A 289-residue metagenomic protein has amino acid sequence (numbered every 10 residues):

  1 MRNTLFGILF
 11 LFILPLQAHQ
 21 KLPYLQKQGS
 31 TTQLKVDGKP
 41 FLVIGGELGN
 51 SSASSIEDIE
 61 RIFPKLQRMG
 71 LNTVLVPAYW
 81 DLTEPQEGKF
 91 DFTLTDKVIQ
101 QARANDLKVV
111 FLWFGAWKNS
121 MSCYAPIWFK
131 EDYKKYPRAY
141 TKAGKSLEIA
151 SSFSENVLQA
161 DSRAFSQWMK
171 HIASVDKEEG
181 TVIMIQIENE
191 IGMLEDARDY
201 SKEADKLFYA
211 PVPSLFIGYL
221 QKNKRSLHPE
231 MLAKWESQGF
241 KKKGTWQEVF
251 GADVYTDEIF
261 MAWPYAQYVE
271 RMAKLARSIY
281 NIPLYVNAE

Functional and structural regions predicted by a protein language model:
M1-T4: Positively charged n-region of N-terminal signal peptides that target proteins for export
L9-A18: Hydrophobic h-region of N-terminal signal peptides that target proteins for export in Gram-negative bacteria
A18-L71: N-terminal carbohydrate-binding accessory modules
F41, G49-A53, Y79-T83, G115-N119 (+1 more regions): Solvent-exposed loop/turn segments at secondary-structure junctions within structured extracellular/periplasmic domains
L42-I44, G70-N72, R103-V109, S174 (+2 more regions): Short, well-ordered coil/turn segments that N-cap beta-strands
I44-G49, L75-P77, V110-F114, Q186-E188 (+1 more regions): A cross-family glycoside hydrolase active-site/sugar-binding cleft signature
D58-Y133, V269-I279: Aromatic-lined substrate-binding rim segments of carbohydrate-active enzymes
A125, D132-E289: Polysaccharide-binding and catalytic clefts of secreted carbohydrate-active enzymes
